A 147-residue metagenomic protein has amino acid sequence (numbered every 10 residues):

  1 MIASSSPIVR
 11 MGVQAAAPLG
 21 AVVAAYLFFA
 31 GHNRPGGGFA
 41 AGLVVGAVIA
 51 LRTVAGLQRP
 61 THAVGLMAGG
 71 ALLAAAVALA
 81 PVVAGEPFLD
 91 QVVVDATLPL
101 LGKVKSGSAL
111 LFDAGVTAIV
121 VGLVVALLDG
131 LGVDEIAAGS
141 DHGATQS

Functional and structural regions predicted by a protein language model:
M1-I8: Cytosolic juxtamembrane amphipathic/interface segments immediately preceding and feeding into a transmembrane helix
L27-G37: Membrane-interface helix caps and helix-loop-helix hairpins in membrane proteins
P35-V45, D113: Structural signature of hydrophobic alpha-helical transmembrane segments
G46-I49, F112-A126: Hydrophobic cores of alpha-helical transmembrane segments in multi-pass inner/ER membrane proteins, independent
G65-V82: Hydrophobic alpha-helical membrane-insertion segments
L79-V94: Transmembrane alpha-helix boundary signature
T97-F112: Short aromatic-rich membrane-water interface segments that cap or initiate transmembrane helices in multi-pass membrane
G130-S147: Cytoplasmic juxtamembrane regions at transmembrane-helix boundaries
